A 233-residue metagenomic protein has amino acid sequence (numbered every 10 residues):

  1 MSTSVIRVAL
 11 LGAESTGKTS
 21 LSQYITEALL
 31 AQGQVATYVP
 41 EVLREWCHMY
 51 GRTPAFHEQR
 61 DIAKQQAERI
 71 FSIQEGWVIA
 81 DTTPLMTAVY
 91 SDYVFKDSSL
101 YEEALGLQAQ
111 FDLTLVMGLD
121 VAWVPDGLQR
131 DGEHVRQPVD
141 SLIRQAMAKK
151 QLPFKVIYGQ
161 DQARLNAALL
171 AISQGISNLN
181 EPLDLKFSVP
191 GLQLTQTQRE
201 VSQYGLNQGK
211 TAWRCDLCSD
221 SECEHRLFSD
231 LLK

Functional and structural regions predicted by a protein language model:
M1-R7: Phosphate-binding P-loop
S2, P153-K155, Q162-K233: C-terminal accessory "lid"/substrate-recognition subdomains
L10: Hydrophobic anchor at the beta1->P-loop junction of P-loop NTPases
E14: The conserved Walker
K18: Conserved lysine of the Walker
Q23-E68: Conserved substrate/cofactor phosphate-moiety recognition/catalytic segment in nucleotide-dependent phosphotransferases
G51-D97: Conserved nucleotide-sensing/catalytic segment adjacent to the nucleotide-binding pocket in NTP-handling enzymes
V94-D161, L165, I176: A glycine- and Lys/Arg-enriched "phosphate-lid" helix/loop adjacent to the NTP-binding pocket of small-molecule kinases
